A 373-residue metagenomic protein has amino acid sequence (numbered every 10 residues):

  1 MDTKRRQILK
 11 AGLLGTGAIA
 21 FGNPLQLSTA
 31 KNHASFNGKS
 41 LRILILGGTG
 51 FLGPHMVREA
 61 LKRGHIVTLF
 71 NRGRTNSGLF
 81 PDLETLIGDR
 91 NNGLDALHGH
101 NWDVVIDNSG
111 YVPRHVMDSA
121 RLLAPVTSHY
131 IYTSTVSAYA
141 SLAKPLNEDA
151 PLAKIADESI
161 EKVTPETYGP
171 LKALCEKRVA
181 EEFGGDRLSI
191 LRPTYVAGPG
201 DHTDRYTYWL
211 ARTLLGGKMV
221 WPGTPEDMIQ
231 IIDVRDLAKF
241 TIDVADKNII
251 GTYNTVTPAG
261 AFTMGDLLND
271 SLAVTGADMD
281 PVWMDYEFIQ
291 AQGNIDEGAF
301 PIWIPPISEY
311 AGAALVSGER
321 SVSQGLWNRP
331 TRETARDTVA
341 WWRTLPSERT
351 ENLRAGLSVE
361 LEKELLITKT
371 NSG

Functional and structural regions predicted by a protein language model:
M1-T16: N-terminal secretory signal peptides and thylakoid transit peptides that target proteins across membranes
L46-E59, R63: N-terminal Rossmann NAD(P)H-binding glycine-rich loop of SDR-like oxidoreductase domains
T49, N76-T127, Y132, A138-A140: NAD(P)H-binding glycine-rich loop region in Rossmannoid oxidoreductase-like domains and their noncatalytic homologs
F70-R74: N-terminal Rossmann-fold cofactor-binding loop
D118-A173, E181, S189: Conserved Rossmann-fold NAD(P)-dependent oxidoreductase catalytic core, especially the SDR/UDP-sugar
C175-G200: Conserved beta-loop-beta element that borders a ligand/cofactor-binding pocket
T203-W209, P222-K247, G251-N254, F262 (+2 more regions): Substrate-positioning beta->alpha
D243-G312, V316-E319, R336-V339, P346-S372: Mid/C-terminal beta-alpha module of Rossmann-like enzyme folds, strongest in SDR-family dehydrogenases/epimerases
